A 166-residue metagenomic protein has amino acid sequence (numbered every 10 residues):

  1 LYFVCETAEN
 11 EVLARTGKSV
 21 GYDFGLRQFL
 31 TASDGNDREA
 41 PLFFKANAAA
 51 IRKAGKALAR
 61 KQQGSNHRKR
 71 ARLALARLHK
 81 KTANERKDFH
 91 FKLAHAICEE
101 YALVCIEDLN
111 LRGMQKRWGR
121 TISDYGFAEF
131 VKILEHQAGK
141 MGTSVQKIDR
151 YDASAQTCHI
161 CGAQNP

Functional and structural regions predicted by a protein language model:
L1-P166: Positively charged, helix-rich recognition surfaces that bind polyanionic ligands
